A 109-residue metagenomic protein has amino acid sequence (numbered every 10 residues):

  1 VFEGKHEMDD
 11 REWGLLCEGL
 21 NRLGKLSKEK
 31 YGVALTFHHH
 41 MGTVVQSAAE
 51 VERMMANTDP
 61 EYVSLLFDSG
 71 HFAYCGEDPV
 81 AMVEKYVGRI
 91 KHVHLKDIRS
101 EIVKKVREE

Functional and structural regions predicted by a protein language model:
V1-L65, Y74: Active-site acidic/histidine proton-transfer and metal-coordination neighborhood in alpha/beta enzyme cores
W13, A48, A73-E109: Gly/Pro-rich active-site loop or hairpin
F37, F67-G70, L95-K96: Active-site flanking residues adjacent to catalytic metal/cofactor-binding acidic residues
L65-L66, K85: Primarily recognizes the serine-hydrolase "nucleophile elbow" in alpha/beta-hydrolase and SGNH/GDSL folds
